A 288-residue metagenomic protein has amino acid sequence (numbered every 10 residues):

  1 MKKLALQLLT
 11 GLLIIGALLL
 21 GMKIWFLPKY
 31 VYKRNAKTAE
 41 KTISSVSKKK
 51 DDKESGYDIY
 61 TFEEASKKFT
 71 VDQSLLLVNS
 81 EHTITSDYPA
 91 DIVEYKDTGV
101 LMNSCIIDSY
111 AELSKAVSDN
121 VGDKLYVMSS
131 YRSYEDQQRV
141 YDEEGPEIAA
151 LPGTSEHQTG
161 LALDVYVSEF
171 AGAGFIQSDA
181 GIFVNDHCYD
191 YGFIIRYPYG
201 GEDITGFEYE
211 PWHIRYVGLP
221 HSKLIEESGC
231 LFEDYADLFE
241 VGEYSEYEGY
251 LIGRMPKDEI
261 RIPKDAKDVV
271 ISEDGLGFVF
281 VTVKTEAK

Functional and structural regions predicted by a protein language model:
K2-K288: Extracytoplasmic cell-surface/polysaccharide-interacting catalytic and binding patches
